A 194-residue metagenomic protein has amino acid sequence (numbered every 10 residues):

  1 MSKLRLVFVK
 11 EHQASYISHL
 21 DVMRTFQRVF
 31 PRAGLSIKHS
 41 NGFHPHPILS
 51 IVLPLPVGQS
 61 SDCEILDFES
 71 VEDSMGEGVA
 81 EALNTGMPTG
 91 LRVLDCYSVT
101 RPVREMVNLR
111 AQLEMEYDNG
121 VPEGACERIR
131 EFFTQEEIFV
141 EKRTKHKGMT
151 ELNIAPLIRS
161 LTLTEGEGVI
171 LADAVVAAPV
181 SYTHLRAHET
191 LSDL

Functional and structural regions predicted by a protein language model:
S2, V7-V9, Q13, I17 (+1 more regions): Extended, well-folded interaction surfaces typified by the phenylalanyl-tRNA synthetase beta subunit core
L6-F8, L109-M115: Short glycine-/aliphatic-rich beta-strand segments at the starts of folded cytosolic domains
H39-F68, T100: Short, charge-patterned binding micro-sites
D62-Q112: Ordered, amphipathic secondary-structure segments that act as subunit-interaction surfaces in large macromolecular
V79-G86, A125-F133: Short amphipathic alpha-helices in soluble, non-transmembrane regions that often serve as interface/regulatory elements
R128, E136-E137, K142-L152, P156 (+1 more regions): Long, contiguous binding/interaction regions
I158-V176, S181: The conserved catalytic core of RNA pseudouridine synthases
T183-T190: Conserved small/polar residues in nucleotide/adenosyl-binding loops
